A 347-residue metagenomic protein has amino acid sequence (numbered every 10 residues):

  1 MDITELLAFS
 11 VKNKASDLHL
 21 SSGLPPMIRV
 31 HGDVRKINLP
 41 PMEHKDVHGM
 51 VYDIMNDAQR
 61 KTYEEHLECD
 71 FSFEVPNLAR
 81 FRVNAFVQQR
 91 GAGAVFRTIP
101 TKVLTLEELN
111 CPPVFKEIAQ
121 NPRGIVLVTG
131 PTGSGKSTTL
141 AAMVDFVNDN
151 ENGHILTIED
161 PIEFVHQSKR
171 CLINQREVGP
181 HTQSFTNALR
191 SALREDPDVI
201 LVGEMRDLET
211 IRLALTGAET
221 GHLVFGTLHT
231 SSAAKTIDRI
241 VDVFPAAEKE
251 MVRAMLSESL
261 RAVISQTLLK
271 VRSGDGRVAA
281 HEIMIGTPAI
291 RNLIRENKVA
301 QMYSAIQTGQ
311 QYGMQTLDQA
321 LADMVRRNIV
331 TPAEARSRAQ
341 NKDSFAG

Functional and structural regions predicted by a protein language model:
M1-G347: Short, flexible helix-loop junctions that flank or precede catalytic/ligand sites
